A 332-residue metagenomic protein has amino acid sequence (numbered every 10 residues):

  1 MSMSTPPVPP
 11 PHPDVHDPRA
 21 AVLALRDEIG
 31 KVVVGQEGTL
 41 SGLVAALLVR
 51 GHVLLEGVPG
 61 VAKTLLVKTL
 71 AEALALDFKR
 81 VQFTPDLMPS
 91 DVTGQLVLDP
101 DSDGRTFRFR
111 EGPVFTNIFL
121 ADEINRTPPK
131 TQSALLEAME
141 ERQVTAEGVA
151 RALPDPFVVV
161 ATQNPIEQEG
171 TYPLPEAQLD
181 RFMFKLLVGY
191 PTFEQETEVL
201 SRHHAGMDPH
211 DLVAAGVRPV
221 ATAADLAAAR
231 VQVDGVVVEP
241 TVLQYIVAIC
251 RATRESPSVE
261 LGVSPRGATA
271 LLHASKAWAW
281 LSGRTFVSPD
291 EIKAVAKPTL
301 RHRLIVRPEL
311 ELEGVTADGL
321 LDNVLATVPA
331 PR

Functional and structural regions predicted by a protein language model:
S2-P10, H16, L23, T253-R332: C-terminal engagement/docking regions of AAA+ P-loop ATPases
H16-V61: Pre-Walker A (pre-P-loop) alpha-helix and adjacent loop at the N terminus of AAA/AAA+ ATPase modules, a conserved
S41-A45, L98-L120: Conserved alpha-helical scaffold flanking the Walker A/P-loop in AAA+ ATPase domains
L47-P85: Walker A/P-loop
V53, F119, F157: Conserved beta-strand position immediately N-terminal to the Walker
G57, D122-E123, A134: Walker B catalytic acidic pair
V58, V92, T162: P-loop (Walker A) phosphate-binding loop of NTP-binding proteins
D99-G104, T127, T131, M139-V236 (+1 more regions): Canonical AAA+ ATPase core
